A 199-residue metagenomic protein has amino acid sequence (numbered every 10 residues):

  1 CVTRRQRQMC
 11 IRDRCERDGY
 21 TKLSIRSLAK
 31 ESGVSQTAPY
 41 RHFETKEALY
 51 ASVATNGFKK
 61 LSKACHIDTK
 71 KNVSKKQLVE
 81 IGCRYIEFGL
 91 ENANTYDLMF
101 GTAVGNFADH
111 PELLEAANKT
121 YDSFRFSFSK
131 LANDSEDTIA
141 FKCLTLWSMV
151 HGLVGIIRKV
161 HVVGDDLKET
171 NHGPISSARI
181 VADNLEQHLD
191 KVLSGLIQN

Functional and structural regions predicted by a protein language model:
C1-R7: Single conserved hydrophobic/aromatic residue that forms the stacking wall/gate of nucleotide- or nucleobase-binding
D13, R17, E31, A48-D68 (+7 more regions): Alpha-helical structural segments
R17-A48, S52: Helix-turn-helix
Y20-K22, D134-D137: Short, charged helix-capping/linker segments at alpha-helix termini
S24, D97-F100, F107-A108, D165-D166: Short, hydrophobic secondary-structure boundary micro-motifs
V79-G101, W147-V154, R158: Helical hydrophobic small-molecule/effector-binding pocket
A108-N133, A140-L144, I156, R179-S194: Amphipathic alpha-helical packing segments from all-alpha helical-bundle domains
L146-K168, V192-N199: Amphipathic C-terminal alpha-helical segment
